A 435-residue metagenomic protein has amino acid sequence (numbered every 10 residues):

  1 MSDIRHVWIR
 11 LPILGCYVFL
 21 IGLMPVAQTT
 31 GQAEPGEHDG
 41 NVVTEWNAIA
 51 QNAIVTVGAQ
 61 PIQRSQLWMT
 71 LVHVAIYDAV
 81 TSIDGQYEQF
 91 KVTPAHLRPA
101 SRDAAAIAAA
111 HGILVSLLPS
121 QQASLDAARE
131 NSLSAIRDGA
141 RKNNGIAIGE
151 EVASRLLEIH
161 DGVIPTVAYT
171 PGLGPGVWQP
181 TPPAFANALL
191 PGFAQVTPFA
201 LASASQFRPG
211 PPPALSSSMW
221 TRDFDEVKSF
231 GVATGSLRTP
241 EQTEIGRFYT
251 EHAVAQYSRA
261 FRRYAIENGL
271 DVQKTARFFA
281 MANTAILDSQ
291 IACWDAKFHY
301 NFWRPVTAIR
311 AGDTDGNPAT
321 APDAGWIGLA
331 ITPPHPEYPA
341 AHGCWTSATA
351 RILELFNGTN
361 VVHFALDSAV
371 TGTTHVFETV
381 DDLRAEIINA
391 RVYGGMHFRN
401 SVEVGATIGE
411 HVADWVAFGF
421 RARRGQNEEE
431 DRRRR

Functional and structural regions predicted by a protein language model:
M1-S2, R435: Accessible peptide chain termini
D3-G15: Bacterial N-terminal signal peptides that target proteins for export
D3-R5, L23, E428-E430: Coiled-coil-like amphipathic alpha-helices with heptad-repeat character
P12-P25: Bacterial N-terminal signal peptides
T30-D431, R435: Acidic/polar surface patches and capping/hinge elements
